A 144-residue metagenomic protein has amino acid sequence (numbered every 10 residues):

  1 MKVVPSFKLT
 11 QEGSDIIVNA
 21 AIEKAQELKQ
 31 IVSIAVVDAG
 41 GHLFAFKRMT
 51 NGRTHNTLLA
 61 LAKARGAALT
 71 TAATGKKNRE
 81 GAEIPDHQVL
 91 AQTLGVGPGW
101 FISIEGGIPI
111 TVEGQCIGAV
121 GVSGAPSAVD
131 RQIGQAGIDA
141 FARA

Functional and structural regions predicted by a protein language model:
M1-A144: Flexible, solvent-exposed loop/hinge segments and secondary-structure transition points
